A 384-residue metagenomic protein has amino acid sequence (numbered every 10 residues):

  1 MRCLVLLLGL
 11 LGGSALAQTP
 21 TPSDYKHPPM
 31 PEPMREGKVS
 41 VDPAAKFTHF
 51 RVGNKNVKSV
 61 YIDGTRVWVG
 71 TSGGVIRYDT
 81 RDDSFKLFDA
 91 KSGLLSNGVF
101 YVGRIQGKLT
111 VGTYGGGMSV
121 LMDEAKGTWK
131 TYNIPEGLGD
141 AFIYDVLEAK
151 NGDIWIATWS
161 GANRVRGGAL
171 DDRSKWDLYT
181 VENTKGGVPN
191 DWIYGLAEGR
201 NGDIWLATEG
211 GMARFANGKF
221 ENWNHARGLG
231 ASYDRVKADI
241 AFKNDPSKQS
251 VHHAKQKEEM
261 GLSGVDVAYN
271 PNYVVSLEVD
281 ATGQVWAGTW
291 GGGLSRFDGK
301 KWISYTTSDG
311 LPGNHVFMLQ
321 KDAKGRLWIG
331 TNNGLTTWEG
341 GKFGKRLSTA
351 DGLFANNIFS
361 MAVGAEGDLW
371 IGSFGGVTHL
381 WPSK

Functional and structural regions predicted by a protein language model:
L4-S14: Bacterial N-terminal signal peptides
A17-K384: Carboxylate-rich, polar loop motifs that coordinate divalent cations or form catalytic acidic clusters
